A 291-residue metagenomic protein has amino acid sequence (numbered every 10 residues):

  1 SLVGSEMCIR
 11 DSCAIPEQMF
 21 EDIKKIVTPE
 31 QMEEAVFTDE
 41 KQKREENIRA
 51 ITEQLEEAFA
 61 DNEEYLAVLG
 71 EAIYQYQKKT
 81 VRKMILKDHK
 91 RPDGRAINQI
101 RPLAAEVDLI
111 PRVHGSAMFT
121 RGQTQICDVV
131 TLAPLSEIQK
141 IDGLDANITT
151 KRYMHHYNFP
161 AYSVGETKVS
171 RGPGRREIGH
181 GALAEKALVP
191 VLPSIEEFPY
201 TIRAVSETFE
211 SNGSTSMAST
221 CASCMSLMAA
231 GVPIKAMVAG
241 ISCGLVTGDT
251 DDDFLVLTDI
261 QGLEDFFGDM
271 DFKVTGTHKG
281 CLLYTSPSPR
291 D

Functional and structural regions predicted by a protein language model:
L2-S12, Y284-D291: Conserved small/polar residues in nucleotide/adenosyl-binding loops
A14-I148: Extended amphipathic alpha-helical scaffolds
D108-P111, A117-T120, G143-N147, V169 (+4 more regions): Replace "in large, NTP-powered and nucleic-acid-processing enzymes" with "in large, NTP-powered factors and other
H114-Y200, S286: Glycine-rich, flexible beta-strand/loop modules in the N-terminal catalytic cores of phosphate-handling
D128-V130, S219-G231: Alpha-helical support elements that line or immediately flank enzyme active sites and cofactor-binding pockets
T149-S170, R175-I178, A182, V238-L283: A structural-propensity feature for long, helix-poor, extended segments
V169-G174, S206-S214: A short glycine/serine-rich beta->alpha loop
I195-F198, A229-G240: Phosphate-handling active-site elements
